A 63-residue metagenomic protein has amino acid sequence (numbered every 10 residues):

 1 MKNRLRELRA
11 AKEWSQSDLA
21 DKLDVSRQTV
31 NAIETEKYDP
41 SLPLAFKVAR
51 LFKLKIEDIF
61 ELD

Functional and structural regions predicted by a protein language model:
M1-N3, D63: Absolute protein N-terminus
N3-K22: Short basic helix-loop element that most often maps to the first helix and adjoining turn of HTH DNA-binding modules
A10, Y38-D39: Short amphipathic helical patch at the helix-1/turn junction of helix-turn-helix
A11, R50, F60-D63: Short, charged recognition helix plus adjacent turn of helix-turn-helix-like nucleic-acid-binding domains
S17, Q28, E57: Key DNA-contact positions within bacterial/archaeal DNA-binding proteins
V25-Y38: Recognition helix of helix-turn-helix/homeodomain-like DNA-binding domains that insert into the DNA major groove
L44-D58: DNA major-groove recognition helix of helix-turn-helix/homeodomain DNA-binding modules
